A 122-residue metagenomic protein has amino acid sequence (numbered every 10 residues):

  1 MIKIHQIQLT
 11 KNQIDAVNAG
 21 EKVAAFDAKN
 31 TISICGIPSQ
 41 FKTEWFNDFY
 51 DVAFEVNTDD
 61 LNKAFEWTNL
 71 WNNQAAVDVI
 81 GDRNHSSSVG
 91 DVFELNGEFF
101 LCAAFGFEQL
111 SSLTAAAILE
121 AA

Functional and structural regions predicted by a protein language model:
M1, L119-A122: Short intrinsically disordered terminal tails
M1-P38, K42: N-terminal intrinsically disordered, low-complexity, charge/repeat-rich segments that act as generic
I2-I4, V23-A24, K29-I32, Y50 (+3 more regions): Cysteine-nucleophile amide-bond enzymes
I7, A28, T43, N47-V52 (+3 more regions): Intrinsically disordered, low-complexity regions enriched in small/polar residues
K11, I32, D51-V56, N73 (+3 more regions): A generic structural signal for solvent-exposed, polar alpha-helical segments
K11-A19, K29, N47, D59-E66 (+1 more regions): Polar/charged alpha-helical tracts
P38-E94: Short, conserved turn/kink motifs that form compact alpha/beta structural patches or helix kinks used as
R83-I118: Short, compact, well-ordered microdomains
